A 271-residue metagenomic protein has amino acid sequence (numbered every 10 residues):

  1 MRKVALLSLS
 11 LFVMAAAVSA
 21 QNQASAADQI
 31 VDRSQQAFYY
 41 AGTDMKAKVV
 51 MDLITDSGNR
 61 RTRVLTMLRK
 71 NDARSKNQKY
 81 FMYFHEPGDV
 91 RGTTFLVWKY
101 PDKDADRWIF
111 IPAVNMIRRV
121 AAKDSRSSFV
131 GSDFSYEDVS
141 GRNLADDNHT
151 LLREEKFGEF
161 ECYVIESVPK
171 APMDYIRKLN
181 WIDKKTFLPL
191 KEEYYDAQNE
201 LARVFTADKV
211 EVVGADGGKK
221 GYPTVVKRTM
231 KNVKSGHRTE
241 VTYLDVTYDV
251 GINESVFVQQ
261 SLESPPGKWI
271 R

Functional and structural regions predicted by a protein language model:
M1-V4: Positively charged n-region of N-terminal signal peptides that target proteins for export
L7-A16: Bacterial N-terminal signal peptides
A16-Q23: Sec/Tat signal peptide C-region and signal peptidase I cleavage site
A26-A113, T150: N-terminal mature ectodomain segment of secretory-pathway/periplasmic proteins
D32, H85, L96-W98, D106-F110 (+3 more regions): Gly/Pro-enriched, hydrophobic low-complexity segments that function as extracytoplasmic propeptides/linkers
D44, K79, D146, C162 (+1 more regions): A residue-level signal for beta-strand positions that form part of recognition/binding surfaces within mature
G141-T150, E154-K156: Surface-exposed beta-loop interaction hotspot
V258-R271: Short, low-complexity, Pro/Ser/Thr/Gly-rich segments in the mature regions of secreted, periplasmic
